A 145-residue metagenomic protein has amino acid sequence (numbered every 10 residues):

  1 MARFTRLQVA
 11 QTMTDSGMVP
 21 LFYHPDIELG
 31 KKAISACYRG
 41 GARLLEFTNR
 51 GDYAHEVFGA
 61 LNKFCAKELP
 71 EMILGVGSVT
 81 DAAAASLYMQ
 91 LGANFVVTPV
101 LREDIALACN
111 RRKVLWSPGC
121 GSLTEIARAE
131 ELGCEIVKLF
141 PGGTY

Functional and structural regions predicted by a protein language model:
M1-A83, L87-L91: Conserved N-terminal beta1-alpha1 strand-loop-helix module at the mouth
Y53, L69, A83, M89-Y145: Conserved anion-binding
